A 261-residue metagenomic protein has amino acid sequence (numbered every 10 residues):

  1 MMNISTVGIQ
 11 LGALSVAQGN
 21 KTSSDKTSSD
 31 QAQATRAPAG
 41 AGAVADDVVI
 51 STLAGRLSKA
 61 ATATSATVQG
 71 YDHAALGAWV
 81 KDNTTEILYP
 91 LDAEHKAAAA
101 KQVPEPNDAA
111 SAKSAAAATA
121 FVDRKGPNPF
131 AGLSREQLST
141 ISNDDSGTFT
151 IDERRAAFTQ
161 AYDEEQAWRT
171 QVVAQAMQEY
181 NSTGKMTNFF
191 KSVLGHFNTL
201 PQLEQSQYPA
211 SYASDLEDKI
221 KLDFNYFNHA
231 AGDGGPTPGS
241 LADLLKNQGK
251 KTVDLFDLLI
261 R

Functional and structural regions predicted by a protein language model:
M1-R261: Type III/flagellar secretion export determinants
